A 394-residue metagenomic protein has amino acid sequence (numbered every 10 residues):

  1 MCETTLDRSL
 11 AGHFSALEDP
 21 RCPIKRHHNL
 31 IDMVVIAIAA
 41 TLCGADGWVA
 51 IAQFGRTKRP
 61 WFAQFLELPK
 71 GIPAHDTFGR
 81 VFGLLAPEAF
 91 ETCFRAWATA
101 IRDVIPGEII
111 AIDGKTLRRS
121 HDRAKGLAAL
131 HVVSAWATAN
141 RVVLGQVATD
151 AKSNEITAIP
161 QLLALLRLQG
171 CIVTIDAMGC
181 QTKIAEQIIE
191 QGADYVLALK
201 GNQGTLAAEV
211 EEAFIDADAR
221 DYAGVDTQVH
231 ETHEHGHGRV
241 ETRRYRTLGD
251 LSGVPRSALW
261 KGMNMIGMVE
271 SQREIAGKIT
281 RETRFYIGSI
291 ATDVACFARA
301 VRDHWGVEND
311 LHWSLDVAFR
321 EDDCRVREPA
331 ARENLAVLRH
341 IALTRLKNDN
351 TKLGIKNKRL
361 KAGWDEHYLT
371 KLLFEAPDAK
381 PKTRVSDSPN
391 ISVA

Functional and structural regions predicted by a protein language model:
M1-G12, E375-A394: Intrinsically disordered, low-complexity and often Lys/Arg-enriched segments
T4-V35: Basic, short loop/linker segments at the boundary and entry of helix-turn-helix/winged-helix-like folds
S15, E190, K278-E282, T292-A295 (+1 more regions): Short acidic (Asp/Glu) and glycine-rich catalytic loops that position anionic groups and cofactors
P23-I175, C180-K183, K352-G354, I391-A394: Conserved, well-structured functional cores that handle cations and Mg-NTP chemistry
P23-M33, A276-G277, V326-N334: Structural motif
W136, L144-H233: Nuclease catalytic cores that cleave nucleic-acid phosphodiester bonds, predominantly acidic two-metal-ion
K200-D303: An anionic, glycine-rich sequence signature occurring as long contiguous blocks
A300-K380: Basic, amphipathic alpha-helical segments enriched in Lys/Arg and hydrophobic/aromatic residues
